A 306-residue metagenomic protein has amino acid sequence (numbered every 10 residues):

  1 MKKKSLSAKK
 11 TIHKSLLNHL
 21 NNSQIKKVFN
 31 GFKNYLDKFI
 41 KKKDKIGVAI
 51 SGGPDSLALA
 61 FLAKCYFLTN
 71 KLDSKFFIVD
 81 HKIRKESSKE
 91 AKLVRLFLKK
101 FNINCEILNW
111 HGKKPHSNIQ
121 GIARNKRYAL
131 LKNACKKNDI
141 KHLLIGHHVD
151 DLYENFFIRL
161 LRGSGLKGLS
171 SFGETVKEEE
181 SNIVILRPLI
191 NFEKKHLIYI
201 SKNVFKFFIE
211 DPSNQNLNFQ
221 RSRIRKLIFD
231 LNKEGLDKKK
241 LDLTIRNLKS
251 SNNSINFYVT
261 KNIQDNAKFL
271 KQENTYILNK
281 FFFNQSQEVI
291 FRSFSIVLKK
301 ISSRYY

Functional and structural regions predicted by a protein language model:
M1-D55, D73-F77, H81, W110-P115 (+4 more regions): AMP-forming adenylation/ATP pyrophosphatase catalytic core
F39-K43, A134-K141: Glycine-rich phosphate-binding loop signature in dinucleotide/nucleotide-binding domains
A58-C65: Active-site signature of alpha/beta-hydrolase-fold catalytic machinery across serine- and Asp/Cys-nucleophile hydrolases
A60, S87-R95, K194, I198: Short, surface-exposed alpha-helical segments at coil->helix boundaries
C65-S74: Conserved S-adenosyl-L-methionine
D73, V79-K132, L166: ATP-dependent adenylate-handling ligase core
K137, H142-G146, E154-L248, I277-L278: Catalytic subdomain that performs nucleotidyl-dependent activation
